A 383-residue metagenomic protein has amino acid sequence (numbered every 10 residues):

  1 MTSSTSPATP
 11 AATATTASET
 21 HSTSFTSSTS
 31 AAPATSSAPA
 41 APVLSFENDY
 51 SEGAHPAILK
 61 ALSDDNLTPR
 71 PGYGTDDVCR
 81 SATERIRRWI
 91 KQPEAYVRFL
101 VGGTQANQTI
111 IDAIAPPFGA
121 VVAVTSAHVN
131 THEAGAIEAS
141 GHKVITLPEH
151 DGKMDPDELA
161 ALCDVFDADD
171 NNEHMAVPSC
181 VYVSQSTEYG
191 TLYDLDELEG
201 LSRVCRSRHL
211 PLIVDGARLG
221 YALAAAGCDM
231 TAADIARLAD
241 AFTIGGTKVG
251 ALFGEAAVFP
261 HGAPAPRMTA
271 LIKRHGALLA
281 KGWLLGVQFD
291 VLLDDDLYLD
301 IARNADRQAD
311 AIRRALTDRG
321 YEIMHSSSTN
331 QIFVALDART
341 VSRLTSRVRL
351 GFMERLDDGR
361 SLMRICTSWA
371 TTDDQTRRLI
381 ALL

Functional and structural regions predicted by a protein language model:
T2-S6, P10, H21-T23, T29 (+3 more regions): PLP-dependent enzyme catalytic core of the Aspartate aminotransferase-like
H55-G103, T125-N130, A136: Conserved N-terminal alpha-helix of the aminotransferase class I/II PLP-enzyme fold
A113-T131, A160: Conserved PLP-anchoring active-site segment centered on the Schiff-base-forming lysine
P116-F118, D310-A311, A315-L383: Conserved C-terminal alpha-helix-loop-beta "cap" of PLP-dependent enzymes that closes/shapes the active-site mouth
G141-S179, V183-E188, Y193-G200: PLP-dependent aminotransferase-class I/II
H150, V177-P178, Y182-Q185, L192 (+2 more regions): Active-site C-terminal subdomain of aminotransferase-like
Y193-A225: Catalytic PLP-binding core of fold-type I/II PLP enzymes
